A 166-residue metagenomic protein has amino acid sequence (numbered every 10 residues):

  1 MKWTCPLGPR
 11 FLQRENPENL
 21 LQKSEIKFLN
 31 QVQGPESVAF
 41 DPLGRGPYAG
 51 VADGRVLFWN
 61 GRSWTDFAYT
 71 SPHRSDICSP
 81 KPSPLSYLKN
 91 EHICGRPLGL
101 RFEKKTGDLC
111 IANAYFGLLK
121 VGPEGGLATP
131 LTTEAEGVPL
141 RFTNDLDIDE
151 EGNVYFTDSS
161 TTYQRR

Functional and structural regions predicted by a protein language model:
M1-E25: Blade/loop signatures of beta-propeller domains
P6-R10, P17, L43-P80, G117 (+1 more regions): Beta-propeller domains
K23-I26, G44-P47, G107-D108: Short active-site oxyanion
I26-E36, F40-P42: WD40 beta-propeller repeat fold
I26-F28, D66, T129-L131: Conserved beta-strand positions that form and line the central face of beta-propeller blades
V32-P35, S71-S75, E134-P139: Short coil/turn segments at the loop-to-beta-strand junctions that recur within blades of beta-propeller repeat folds
A39-F40, G44, W59, R101-F102 (+1 more regions): Soluble, non-transmembrane catalytic domains of enzymes that act on hydrophobic metabolites at membranes
C78, P84-L98, E103-K104, D108 (+1 more regions): Asp-box/WD-like beta-propeller blade repeats and closely related beta-sheet repeat scaffolds
